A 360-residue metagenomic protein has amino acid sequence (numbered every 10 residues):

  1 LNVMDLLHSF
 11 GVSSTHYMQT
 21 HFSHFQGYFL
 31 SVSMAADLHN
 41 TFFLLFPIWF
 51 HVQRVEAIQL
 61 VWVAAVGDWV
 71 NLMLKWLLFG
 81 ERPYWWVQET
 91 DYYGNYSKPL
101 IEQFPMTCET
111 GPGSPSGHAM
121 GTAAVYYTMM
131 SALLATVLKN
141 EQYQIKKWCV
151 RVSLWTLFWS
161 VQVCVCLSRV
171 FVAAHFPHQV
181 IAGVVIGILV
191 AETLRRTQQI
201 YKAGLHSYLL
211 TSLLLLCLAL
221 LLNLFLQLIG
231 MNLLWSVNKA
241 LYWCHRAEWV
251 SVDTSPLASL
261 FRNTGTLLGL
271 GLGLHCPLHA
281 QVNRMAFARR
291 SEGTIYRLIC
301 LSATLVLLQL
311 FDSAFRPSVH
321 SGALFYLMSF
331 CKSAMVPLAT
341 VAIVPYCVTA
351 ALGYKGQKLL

Functional and structural regions predicted by a protein language model:
L1-S9, S207-L214, Y354-L360: Eukaryotic N-terminal low-complexity, Ser/Thr- and Lys/Arg-rich leader segments that predominantly function as
L1-Y17, E81-N95: Histidine-/acidic- and/or cysteine-rich, low-complexity loops and terminal segments associated with membrane
L6-N40: N-terminal, Lys/Arg-enriched amphipathic/low-complexity engagement segments that precede the first folded domain
H8, N263, S333, P337: Electropositive phosphate-/nucleotide-binding environments in soluble metabolic enzymes
G11, A173, G230, A351-L359: Glycine-centered secondary-structure boundary/capping sites
Y28, T41-W76, G80-L257, F261-D312: Membrane-embedded catalytic cores of phosphoryl/pyrophosphoryl-handling enzymes
A35, G273-C276, C347: Generic structural signal for hydrophobic core residues of well-folded globular domains
L257, H279-L360: C-terminal regulatory/interaction regions
